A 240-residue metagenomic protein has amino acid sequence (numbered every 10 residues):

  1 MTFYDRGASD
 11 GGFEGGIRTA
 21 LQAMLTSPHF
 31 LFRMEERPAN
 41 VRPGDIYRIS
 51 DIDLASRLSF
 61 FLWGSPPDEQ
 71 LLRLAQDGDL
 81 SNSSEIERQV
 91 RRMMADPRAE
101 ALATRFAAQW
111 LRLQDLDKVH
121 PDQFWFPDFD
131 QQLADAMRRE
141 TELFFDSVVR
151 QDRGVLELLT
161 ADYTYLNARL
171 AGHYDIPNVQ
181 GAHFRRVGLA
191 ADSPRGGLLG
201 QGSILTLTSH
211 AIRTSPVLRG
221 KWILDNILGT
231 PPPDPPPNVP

Functional and structural regions predicted by a protein language model:
M1-P240: Short, structured secondary-structure elements that scaffold catalytic or ligand/cofactor-binding regions
